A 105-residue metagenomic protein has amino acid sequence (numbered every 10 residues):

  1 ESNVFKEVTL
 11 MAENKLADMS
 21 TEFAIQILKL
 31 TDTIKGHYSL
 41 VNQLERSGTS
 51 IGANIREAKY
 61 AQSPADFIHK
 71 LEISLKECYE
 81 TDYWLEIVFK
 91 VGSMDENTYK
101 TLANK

Functional and structural regions predicted by a protein language model:
E1-K105: Amphipathic alpha-helical assembly/interaction segments
